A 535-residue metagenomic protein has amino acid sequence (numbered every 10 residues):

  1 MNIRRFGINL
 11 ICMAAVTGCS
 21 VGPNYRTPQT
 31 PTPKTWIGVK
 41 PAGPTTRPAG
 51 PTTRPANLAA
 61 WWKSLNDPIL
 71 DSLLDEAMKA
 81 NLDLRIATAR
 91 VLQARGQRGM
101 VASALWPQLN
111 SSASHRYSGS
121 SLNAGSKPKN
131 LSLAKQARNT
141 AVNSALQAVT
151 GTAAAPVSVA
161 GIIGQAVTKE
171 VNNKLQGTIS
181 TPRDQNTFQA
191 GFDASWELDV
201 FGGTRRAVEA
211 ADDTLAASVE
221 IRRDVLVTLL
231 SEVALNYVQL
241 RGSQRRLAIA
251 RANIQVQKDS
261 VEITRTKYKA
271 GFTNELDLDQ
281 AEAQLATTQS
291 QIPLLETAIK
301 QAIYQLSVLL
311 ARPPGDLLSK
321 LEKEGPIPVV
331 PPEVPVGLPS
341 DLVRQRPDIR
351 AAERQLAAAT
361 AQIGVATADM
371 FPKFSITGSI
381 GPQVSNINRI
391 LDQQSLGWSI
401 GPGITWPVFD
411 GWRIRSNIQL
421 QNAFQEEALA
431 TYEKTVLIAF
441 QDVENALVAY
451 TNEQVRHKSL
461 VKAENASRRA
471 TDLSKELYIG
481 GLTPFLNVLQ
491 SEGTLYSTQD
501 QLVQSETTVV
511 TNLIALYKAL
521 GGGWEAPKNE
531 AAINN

Functional and structural regions predicted by a protein language model:
N2-K79, K127-T181, F188, D212 (+5 more regions): Terminal intrinsically disordered/low-complexity segments used for targeting and assembly
R85-I86, A102-S103, A160, P182-D184 (+11 more regions): Sec/SRP-type N-terminal targeting helices
A89, Q93-G96: Membrane-embedded segments
Q93, H115-S121, L198, L310 (+2 more regions): Transmembrane beta-strands of outer-membrane beta-barrel pores
N110-S114, S375-S379: Transmembrane beta-strands of outer-membrane beta-barrel proteins
H115, A190-W196, P402-W406: Residues on the lipid-exposed face of transmembrane beta-strands in outer-membrane beta-barrel proteins
D213, E220-L338, A449, E453 (+4 more regions): Periplasmic alpha-helical coiled-coil/stalk elements that build and connect Gram-negative outer-membrane
Y268-F272, Y478-L482, A519-G523: A short glycine-centered flexible hinge/capping loop motif at secondary-structure junctions
